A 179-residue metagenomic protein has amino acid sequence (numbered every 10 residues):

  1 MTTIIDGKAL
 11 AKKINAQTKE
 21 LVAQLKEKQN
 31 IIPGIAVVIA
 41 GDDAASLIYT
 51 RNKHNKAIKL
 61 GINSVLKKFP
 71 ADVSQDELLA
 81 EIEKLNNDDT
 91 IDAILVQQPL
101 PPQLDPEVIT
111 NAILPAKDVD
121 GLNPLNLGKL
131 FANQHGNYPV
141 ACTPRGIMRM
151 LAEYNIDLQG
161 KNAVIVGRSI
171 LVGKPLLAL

Functional and structural regions predicted by a protein language model:
M1-Q29: Positively charged, low-complexity intrinsically disordered leader regions
K12, A16-K19, L79, E83 (+1 more regions): Amphipathic, non-transmembrane alpha-helical secondary structure
A23-I32, K84-D89, D157-L158: Glycine-rich phosphate/diphosphate-binding loops that line cofactor/substrate pockets in enzymes
I32-G41: Short beta-strand segments enriched in small/hydrophobic residues
A40-H54, Y138-L179: Glycine-rich phosphate/diphosphate-binding loop of Rossmann-like nucleotide-binding domains
G61-N63, K67-V140: Phosphate/diphosphate ligand-binding glycine-rich loop within oxidoreductases
